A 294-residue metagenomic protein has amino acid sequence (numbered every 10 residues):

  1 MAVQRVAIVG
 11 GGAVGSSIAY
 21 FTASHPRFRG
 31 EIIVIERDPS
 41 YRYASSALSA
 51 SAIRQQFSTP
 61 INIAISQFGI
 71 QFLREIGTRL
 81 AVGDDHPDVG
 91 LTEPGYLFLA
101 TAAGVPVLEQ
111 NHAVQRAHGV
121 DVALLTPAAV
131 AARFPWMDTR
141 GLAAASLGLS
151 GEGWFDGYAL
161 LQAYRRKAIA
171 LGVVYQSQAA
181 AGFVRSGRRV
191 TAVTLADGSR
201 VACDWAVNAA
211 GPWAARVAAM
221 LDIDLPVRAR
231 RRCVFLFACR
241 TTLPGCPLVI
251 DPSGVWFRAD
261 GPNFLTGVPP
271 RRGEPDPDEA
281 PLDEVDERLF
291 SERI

Functional and structural regions predicted by a protein language model:
A2-V14, I33: Beta1/beta-strand and adjacent pyrophosphate-binding region of the FAD-binding site in flavoprotein oxidoreductases
G11-G12, S16, R37, A210: Glycine-rich Rossmann-fold phosphate-binding loop(s) that bind the pyrophosphate of adenine dinucleotide cofactors
A23-S46: Glycine-rich FAD pyrophosphate-binding loop
S51-R133, G254-W256: Dinucleotide-binding Rossmann-like beta1-alpha1 core, especially the glycine-rich loop that anchors the ADP
A64-Q67, F98-V107, L147-R166, P281-L289: Short beta-strand to alpha-helix junction loop
L147-W205, W213: Helical element adjacent to the flavin cofactor pocket in flavoenzyme catalytic cores
D197-C246: Central helical "cap/lid" subdomain
D224, C239-I294: Active-site lid/adjacent beta-loop-alpha segment flanking the redox-cofactor pocket in flavoenzymes
